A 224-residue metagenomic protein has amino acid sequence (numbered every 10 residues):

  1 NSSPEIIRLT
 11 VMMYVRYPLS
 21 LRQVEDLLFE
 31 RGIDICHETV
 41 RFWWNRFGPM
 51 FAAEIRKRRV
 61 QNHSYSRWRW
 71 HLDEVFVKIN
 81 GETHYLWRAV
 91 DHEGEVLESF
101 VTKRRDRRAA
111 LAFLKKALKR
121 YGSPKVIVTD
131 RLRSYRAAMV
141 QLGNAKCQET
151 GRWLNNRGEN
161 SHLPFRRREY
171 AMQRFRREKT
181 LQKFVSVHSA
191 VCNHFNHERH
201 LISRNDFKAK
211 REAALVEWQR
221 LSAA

Functional and structural regions predicted by a protein language model:
N1, R46, S99-Y121: Active-site beta-loop-alpha junctions of metal-dependent nucleic acid enzymes, especially the RNase H-like/DDE
N1-R16, G32-H37, R41-F42, N62-R69 (+1 more regions): Basic, short loop/linker segments at the boundary and entry of helix-turn-helix/winged-helix-like folds
T10, V24, V40, L72-D73 (+7 more regions): Mobile genetic element proteins and their domesticated derivatives, centered on retroelements and DNA transposons
P18, N80-V96, D106, L114: Short conserved beta-strand segments at catalytic cores or DNA/RNA-binding microdomains of nucleic-acid binding
S20-I33: DNA-recognition alpha helix
E38-K78: Basic, flexible linker segments flanking DNA-binding modules in nucleic acid-interacting mobile-element proteins
G151-R167, R176, L181-Q182: RNase H-like two-metal-ion nuclease catalytic core shared by retroviral integrases and related mobile-element nucleases
Q182-A224: C-terminal domain-tail junction helix/linker
